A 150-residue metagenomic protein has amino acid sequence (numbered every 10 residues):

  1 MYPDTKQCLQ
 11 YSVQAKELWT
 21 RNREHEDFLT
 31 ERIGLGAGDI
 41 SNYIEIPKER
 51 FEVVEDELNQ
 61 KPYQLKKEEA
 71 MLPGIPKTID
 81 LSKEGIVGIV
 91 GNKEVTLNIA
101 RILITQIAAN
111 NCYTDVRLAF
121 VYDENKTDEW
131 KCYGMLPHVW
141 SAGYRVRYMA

Functional and structural regions predicted by a protein language model:
M1-A150: Accessory regions of macromolecular translocation/handling assemblies
